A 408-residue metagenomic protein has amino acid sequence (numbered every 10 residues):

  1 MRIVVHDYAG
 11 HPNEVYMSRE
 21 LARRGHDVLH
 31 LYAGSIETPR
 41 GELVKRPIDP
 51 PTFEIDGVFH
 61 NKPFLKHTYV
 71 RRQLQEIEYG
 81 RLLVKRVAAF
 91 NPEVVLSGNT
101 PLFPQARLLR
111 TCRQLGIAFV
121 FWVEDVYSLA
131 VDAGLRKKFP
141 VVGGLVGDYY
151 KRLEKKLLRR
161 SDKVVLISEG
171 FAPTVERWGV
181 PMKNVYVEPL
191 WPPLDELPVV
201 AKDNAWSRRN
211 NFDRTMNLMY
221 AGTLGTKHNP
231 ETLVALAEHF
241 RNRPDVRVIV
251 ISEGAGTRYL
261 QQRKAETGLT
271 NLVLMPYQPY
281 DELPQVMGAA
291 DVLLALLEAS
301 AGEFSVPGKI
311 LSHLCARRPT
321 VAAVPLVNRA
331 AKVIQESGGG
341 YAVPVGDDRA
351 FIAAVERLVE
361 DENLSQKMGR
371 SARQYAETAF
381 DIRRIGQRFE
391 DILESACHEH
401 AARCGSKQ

Functional and structural regions predicted by a protein language model:
M1-D49, F240-N242, K407-Q408: N-terminal subdomain of nucleotide-sugar transferases
P12, H228, P276-V286, L293-L314 (+1 more regions): Nucleotide-sugar-dependent
Y32, S128, G143-A201, F212-D213 (+1 more regions): Donor nucleotide-sugar binding/catalytic pocket of nucleotide-sugar-dependent glycosyltransferases
R46, V141, L197-N211, S406: A short helix/loop element that forms part of the nucleotide-sugar donor recognition site in Leloir-type
P63-T68, I117-R152, D195, D213: Acceptor-binding helix/loop patch of EC 2.4 sugar-transfer enzymes, predominantly nucleotide-sugar-dependent
S207-H228, L233-A237, I249: Conserved donor-binding/catalytic core segment of Leloir-type glycosyltransferases
P244, I249-S252, T257-P284: Nucleotide-activated donor-binding/catalytic signature segment of Leloir-type glycosyltransferases, i.e., the conserved
A350, R357, L364-T378: A short, well-ordered alpha-helix in the C-terminal region of glycosyltransferases
